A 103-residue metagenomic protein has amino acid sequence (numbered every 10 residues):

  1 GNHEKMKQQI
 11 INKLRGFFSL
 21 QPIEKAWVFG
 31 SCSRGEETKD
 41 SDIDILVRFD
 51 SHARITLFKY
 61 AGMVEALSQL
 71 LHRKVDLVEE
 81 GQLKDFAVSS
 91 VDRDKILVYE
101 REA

Functional and structural regions predicted by a protein language model:
G1-K25, S33-K39, D50-A103: Catalytic core of pol beta-like nucleotidyltransferases
S41-I43: Change "...and in nucleic-acid phosphodiester-cleaving endonucleases..." to "...and in nucleic-acid processing enzymes
L46-R48: Short hydrophobic/aromatic beta-strand micro-patches that form the beta-sheet surface supporting nucleotide- or nucleic
